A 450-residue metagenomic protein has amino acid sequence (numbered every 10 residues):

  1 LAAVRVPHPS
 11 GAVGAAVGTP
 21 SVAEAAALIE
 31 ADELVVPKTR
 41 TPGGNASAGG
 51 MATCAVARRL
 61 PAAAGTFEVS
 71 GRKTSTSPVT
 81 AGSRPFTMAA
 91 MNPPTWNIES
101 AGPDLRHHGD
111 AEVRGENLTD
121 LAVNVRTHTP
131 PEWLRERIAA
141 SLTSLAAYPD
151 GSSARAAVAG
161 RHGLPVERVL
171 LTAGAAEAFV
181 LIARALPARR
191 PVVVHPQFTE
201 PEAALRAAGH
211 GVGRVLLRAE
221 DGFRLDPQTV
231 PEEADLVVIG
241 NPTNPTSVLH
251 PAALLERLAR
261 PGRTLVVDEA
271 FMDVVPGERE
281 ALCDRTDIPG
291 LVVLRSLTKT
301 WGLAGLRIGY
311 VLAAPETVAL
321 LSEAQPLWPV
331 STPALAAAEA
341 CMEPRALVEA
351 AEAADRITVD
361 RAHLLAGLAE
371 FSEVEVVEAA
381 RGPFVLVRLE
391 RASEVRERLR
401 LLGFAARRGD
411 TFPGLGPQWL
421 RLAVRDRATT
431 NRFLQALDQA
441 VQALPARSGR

Functional and structural regions predicted by a protein language model:
R5, S21, T39-R40, S47-G49 (+3 more regions): Low-acidity, Ser/Thr- and Arg-rich intrinsically disordered low-complexity segments
S10-A26, A31, A46-A52, A63-A64: Long low-complexity, repeat-rich segments biased toward Pro/Ser/Thr/Ala that often serve as propeptides
T66, P85, L401-L402, P413-R450: PLP-dependent enzyme catalytic core of the Aspartate aminotransferase-like
N92-E177, L181, R450: N-terminal small-domain helix-loop-helix segment of the aminotransferase-like
P131, G290-E370, V376-V377: PLP-dependent aminotransferase class I/II
A183-R206, G211, V215: Conserved PLP-anchoring active-site segment centered on the Schiff-base-forming lysine
G213, L217-P276: Active-site phosphate-binding strand-loop segment of PLP-dependent enzymes
I357-T358, A362, L368-L402: Conserved PLP-binding catalytic core of the aspartate aminotransferase-like
